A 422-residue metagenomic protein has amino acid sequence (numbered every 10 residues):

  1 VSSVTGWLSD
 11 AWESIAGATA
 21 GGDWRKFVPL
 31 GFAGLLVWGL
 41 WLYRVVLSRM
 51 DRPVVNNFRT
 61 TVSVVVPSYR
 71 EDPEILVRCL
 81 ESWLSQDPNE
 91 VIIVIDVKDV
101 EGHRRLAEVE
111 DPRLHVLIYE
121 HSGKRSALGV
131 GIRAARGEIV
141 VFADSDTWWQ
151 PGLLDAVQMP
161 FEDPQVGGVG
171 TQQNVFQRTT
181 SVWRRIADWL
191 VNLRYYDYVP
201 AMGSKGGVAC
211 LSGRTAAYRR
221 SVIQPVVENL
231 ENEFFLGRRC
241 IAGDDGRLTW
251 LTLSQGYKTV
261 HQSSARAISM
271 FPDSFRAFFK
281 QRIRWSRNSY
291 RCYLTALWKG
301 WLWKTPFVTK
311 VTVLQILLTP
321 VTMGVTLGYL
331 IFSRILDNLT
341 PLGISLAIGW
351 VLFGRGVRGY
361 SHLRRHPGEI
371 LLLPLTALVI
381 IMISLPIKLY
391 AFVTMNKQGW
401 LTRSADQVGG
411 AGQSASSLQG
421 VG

Functional and structural regions predicted by a protein language model:
V1-L8, V408-G422: Short, intrinsically disordered terminal tails adjacent to the first/last structured region
S2-E81: N-proximal low-complexity "stem/linker" segments adjacent to membrane-targeting elements
T5, S9-W12, A16, W183 (+5 more regions): Membrane-interacting alpha-helical segments
W24-G31, V45-L47, V54-F58, L314-Q398: Membrane-embedded multi-pass helical conduit in multi-pass membrane proteins, especially envelope-biosynthetic
G39, R220, F353-G354: Alpha-helical transmembrane segments of polytopic integral membrane proteins, especially the permease/helical cores
F58-K299: Non-transmembrane catalytic domains and loops of membrane-associated enzymes and transporters that build or traffic
S82-V97, L371-P386, L401-S416: Alpha-helical membrane-embedding segments and immediately adjacent membrane-interface amphipathic helices
F235-L236, W303-T312: Membrane-water interface at loop-to-transmembrane-helix junctions
